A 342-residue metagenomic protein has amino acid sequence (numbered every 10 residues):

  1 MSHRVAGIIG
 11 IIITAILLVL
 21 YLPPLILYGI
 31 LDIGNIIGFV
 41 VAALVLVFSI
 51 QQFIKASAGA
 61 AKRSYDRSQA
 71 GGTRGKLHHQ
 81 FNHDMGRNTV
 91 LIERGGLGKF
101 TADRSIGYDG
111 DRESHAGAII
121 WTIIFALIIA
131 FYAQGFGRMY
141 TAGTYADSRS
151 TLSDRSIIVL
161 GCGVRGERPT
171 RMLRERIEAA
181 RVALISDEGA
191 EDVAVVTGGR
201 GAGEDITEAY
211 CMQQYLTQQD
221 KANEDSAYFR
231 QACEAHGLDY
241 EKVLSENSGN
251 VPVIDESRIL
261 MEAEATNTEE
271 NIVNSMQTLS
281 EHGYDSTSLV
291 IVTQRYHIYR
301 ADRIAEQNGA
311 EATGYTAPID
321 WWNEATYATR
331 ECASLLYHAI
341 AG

Functional and structural regions predicted by a protein language model:
M1-G98: Membrane-embedded alpha-helical segments of integral membrane proteins
M1-S2, L17-I26, I30-L31, N35-A42 (+7 more regions): Intrinsic structural disorder
H3, H78-H79, H83, H115 (+4 more regions): Histidine (H) residue identity feature
S57-E175: N-terminal signal-anchor transmembrane helix
G75, G95, F136-R330: A structural signal for short, hydrophobic/glycine-enriched beta-strand patches
E324-G342: A transmembrane-helix-recognition feature enriched in membrane-embedded lipid enzymes and envelope glyco-/phospholipid
